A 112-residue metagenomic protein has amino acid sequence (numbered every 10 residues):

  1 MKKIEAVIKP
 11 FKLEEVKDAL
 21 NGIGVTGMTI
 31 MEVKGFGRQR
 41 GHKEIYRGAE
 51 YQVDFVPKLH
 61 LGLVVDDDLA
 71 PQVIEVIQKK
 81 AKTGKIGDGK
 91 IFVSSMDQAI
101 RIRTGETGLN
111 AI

Functional and structural regions predicted by a protein language model:
M1-I112: Positively charged, small/polar-rich N-terminal and surface patches that mediate targeting and assembly and bind
